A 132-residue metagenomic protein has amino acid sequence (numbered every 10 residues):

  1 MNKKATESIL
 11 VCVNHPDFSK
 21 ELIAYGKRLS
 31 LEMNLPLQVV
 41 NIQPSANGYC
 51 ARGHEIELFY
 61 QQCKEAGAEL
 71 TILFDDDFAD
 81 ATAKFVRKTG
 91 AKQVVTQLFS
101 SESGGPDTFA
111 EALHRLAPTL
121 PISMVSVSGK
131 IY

Functional and structural regions predicted by a protein language model:
N2-G53, C63-K64: Small/aliphatic-rich secondary-structure junction motif
C12-P16, D75, Q97-S101: Structural motif
S30, C63, V86, H114-A117: A generic structural signal for well-ordered alpha-helical segments
Q38-V40, E69-F74, S123-V125: General small-molecule cofactor/ligand-binding pocket signal
L58-D76: A glycine-rich helix N-cap at a beta->alpha junction
F78-A83: Short acidic active-site motifs
T89, T96-Y132: Gly/Ser-rich helix-loop-strand patches that form or flank binding pockets for ribonucleotide-derived cofactors
